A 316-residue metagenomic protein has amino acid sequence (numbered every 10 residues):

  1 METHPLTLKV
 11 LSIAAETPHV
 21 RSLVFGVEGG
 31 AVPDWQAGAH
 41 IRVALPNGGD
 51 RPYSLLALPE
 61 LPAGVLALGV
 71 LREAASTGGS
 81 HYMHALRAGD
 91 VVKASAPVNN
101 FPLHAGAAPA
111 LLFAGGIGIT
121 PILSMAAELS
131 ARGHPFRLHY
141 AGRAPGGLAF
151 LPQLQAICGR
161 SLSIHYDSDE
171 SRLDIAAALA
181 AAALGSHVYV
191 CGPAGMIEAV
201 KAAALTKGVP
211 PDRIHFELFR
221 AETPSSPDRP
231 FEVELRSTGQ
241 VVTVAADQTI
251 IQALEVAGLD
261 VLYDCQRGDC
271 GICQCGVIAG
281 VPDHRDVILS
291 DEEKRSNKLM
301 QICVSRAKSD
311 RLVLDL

Functional and structural regions predicted by a protein language model:
E2-V91, S95, A105, G142-P145: Ferredoxin-reductase
Q36-G38, P224-F231, D269-G271: A short, compositionally biased
L61-A74, F113-S130, C303: Short peripheral tails and domain-boundary helices/loops at the edges of structured domains
S80-R236, T243: FNR/FR-type flavoprotein reductase catalytic core
P121, E255, L259-D286, K294-S309: Local cysteine-cluster metal-coordination motifs and their immediate loop/turn environment, predominantly Fe-S cluster
R229-L262: C-terminal accessory/binding modules appended to enzymatic or scaffolding proteins
V313-L316: Short hydrophobic/aromatic patches at helix-to-coil boundaries
